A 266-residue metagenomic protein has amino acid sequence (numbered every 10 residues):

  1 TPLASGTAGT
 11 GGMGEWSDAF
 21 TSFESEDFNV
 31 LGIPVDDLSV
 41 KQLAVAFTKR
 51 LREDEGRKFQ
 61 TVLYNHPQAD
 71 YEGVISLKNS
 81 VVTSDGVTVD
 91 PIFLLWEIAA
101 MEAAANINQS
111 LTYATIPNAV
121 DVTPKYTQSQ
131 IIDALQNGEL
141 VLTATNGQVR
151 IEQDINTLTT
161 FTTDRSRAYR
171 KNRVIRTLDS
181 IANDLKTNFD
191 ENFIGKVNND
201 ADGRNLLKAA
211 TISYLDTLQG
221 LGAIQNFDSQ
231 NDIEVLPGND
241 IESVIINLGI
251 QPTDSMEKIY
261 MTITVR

Functional and structural regions predicted by a protein language model:
T1-Y113: Extracellular Cys-Trp
V87-I92, E97-R266: Structured, hydrophobic secondary-structure cores that serve as assembly/anchoring elements
